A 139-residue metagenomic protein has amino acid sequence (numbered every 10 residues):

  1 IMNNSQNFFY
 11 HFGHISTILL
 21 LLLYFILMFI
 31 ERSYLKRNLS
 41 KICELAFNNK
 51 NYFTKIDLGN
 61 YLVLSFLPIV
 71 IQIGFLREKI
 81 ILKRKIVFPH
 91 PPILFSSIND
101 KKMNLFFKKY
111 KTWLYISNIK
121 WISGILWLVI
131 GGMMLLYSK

Functional and structural regions predicted by a protein language model:
I1, F12, S16, P92 (+2 more regions): Prokaryotic Sec-type signal peptides and long signal-anchor helices with extended Leu/Ile/Val-rich h-regions
I1-K55, I116-I119, K139: Long, highly hydrophobic alpha-helical transmembrane signal-anchor segments
F9-Y10, P89, F107-K108: Compositionally biased, low-structure terminal segments
G13, G59, G74, G124 (+1 more regions): Residue-identity detector for glycine
I18-L22, G124-I130: Hydrophobic cores of alpha-helical transmembrane segments in multi-pass integral membrane proteins
K41-K101: Membrane-proximal soluble regions of multi-pass membrane proteins
K101-I125: Loop-to-transmembrane boundary segments
L128-K139: Juxtamembrane boundary at the C-terminal end of a transmembrane helix
